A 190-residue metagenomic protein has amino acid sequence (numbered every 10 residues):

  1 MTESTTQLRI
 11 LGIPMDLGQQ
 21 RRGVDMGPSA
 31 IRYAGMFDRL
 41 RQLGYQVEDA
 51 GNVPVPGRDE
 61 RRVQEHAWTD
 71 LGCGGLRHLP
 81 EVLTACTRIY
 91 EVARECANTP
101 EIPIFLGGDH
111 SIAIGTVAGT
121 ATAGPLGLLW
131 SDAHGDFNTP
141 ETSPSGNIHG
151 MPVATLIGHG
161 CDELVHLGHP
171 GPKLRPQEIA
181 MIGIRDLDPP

Functional and structural regions predicted by a protein language model:
T2-P190: Conserved alpha-helical scaffold segments that buttress catalytic/binding sites
